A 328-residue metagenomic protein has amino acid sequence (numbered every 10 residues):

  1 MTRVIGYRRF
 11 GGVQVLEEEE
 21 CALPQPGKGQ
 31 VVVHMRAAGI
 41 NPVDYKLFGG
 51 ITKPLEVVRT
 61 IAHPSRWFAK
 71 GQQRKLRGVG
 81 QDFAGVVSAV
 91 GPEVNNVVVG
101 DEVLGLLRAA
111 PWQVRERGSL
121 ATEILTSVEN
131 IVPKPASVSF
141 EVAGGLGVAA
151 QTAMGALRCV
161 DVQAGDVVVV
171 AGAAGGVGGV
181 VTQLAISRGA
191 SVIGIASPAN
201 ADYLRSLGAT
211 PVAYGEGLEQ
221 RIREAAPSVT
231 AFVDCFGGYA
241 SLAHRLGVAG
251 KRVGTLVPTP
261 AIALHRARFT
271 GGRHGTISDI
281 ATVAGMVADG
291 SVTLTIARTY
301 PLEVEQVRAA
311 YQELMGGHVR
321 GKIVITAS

Functional and structural regions predicted by a protein language model:
V4, F83, A153, V307-A310 (+1 more regions): Non-catalytic, hydrophobic alpha-helical segments
V4, V167-V168, V253: Conserved hydrophobic helix-helix packing surfaces used for dimerization/oligomerization
A22-G39, K53-L107: Glycine-rich beta-strand-centered segment in the early N-terminal region that forms part of a ligand/cofactor-binding
V43-Y45: Cytochrome P450 core scaffold surrounding the K-helix E-X-X-R motif and the conserved "meander" helix-loop region
A69-Q81, N96, V103-G172: NAD(P)H dinucleotide-binding glycine-rich loop of Rossmann-like/cofactor-binding domains, especially the beta1-alpha1
G144-Y214: Mid-domain Rossmann-like dinucleotide-binding core that forms the NAD(H)/NADP(H) cofactor-binding site
I193, S206-T270, I277: Glycine-rich cofactor phosphate-binding loops and adjacent beta1-alpha1 units of small-molecule cofactor enzyme domains
I280-S328: C-terminal hydrophobic helical "lid"/dimerization subdomain of Rossmann-like NAD(P)H-dependent oxidoreductases
